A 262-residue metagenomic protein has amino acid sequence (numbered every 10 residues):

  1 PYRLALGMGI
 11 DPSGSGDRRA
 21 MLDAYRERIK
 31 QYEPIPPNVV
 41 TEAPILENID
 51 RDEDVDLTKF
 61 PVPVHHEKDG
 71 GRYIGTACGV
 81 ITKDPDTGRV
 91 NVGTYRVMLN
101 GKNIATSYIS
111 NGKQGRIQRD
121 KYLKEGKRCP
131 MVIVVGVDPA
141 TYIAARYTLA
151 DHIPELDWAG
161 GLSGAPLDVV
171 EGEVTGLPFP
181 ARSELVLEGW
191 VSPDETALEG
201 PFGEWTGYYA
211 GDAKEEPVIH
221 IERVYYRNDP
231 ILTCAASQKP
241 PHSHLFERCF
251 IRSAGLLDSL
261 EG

Functional and structural regions predicted by a protein language model:
P1-G262: Extended, highly charged
